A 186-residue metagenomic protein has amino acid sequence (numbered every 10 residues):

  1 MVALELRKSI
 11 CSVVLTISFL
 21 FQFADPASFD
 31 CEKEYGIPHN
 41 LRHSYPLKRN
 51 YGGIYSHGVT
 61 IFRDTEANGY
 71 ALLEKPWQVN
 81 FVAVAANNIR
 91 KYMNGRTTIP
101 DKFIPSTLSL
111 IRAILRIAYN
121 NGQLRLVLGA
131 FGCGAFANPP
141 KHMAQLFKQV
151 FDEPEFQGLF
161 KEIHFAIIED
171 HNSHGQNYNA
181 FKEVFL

Functional and structural regions predicted by a protein language model:
M1-L126, A130-L186: Macrodomain-like recognition of ADP-ribose-binding/processing modules
